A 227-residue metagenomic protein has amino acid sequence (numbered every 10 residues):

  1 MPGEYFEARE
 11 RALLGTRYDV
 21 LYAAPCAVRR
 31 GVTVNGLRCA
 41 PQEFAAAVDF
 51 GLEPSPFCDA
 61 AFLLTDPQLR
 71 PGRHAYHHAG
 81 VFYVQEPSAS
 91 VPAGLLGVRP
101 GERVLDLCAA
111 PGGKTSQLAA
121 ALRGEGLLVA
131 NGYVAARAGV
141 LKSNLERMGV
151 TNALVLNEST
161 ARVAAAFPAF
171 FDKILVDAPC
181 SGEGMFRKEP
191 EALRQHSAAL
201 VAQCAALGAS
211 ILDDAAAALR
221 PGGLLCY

Functional and structural regions predicted by a protein language model:
M1-Y227: S-adenosylmethionine
